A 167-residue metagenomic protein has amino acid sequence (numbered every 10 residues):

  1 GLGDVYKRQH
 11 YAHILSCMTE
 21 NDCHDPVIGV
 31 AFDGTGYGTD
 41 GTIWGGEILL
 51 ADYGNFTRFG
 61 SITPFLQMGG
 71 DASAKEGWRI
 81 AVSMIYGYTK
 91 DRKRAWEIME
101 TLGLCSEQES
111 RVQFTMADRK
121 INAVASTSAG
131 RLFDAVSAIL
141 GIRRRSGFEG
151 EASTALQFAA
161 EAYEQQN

Functional and structural regions predicted by a protein language model:
G1, L15-T19, T39-G45, L49-L50: Short acidic, glycine/serine/threonine-rich loops at helix termini
L2-Y6: Short, small-residue-biased leader/transition segments that mark boundaries at the very start of proteins
R8-G29: Conserved phosphate-binding catalytic cores of ATP/NTP-utilizing and phosphoryl-transfer enzymes
I28-G36: Two-metal-ion RNase H-like nuclease active-site motif
Y37, T42-W44, D52-N167: A short helix-loop
